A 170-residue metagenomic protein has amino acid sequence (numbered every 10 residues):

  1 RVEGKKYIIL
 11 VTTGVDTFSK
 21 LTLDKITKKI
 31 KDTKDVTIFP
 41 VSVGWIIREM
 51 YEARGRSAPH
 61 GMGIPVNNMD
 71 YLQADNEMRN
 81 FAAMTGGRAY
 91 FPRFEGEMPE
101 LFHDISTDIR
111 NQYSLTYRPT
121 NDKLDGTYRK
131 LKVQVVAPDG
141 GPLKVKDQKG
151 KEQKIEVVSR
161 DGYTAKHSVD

Functional and structural regions predicted by a protein language model:
R1-D170: Scaffold/interface architecture of coatomer-like assemblies
